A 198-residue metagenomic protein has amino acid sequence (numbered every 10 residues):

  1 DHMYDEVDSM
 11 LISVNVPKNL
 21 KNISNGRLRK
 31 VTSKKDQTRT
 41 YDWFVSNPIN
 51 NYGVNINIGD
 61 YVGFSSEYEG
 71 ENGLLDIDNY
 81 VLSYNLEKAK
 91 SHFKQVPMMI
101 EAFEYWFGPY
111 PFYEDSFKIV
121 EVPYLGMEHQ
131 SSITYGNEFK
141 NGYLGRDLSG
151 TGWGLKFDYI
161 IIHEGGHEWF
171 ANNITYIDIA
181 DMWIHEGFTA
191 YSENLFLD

Functional and structural regions predicted by a protein language model:
D1-I162, Y191-N194: Hydrophobic helix-coil surface modules that form long, contiguous segments used for peptide/substrate interaction
H92-F93, D178-E186: Active-site metal-coordination segments of metallo-dependent hydrolases
H163-E164, E186: Acidic active-site catalytic centers that drive phospho-/nucleotidyl reactions and related ester hydrolyses
G165-A180: Catalytic Zn2+-binding segment of zinc metalloproteases
E186-D198: Acidic/His/Gly-enriched intrinsically disordered linker/tail segments that often contain short helix/coil "MoRF-like"
